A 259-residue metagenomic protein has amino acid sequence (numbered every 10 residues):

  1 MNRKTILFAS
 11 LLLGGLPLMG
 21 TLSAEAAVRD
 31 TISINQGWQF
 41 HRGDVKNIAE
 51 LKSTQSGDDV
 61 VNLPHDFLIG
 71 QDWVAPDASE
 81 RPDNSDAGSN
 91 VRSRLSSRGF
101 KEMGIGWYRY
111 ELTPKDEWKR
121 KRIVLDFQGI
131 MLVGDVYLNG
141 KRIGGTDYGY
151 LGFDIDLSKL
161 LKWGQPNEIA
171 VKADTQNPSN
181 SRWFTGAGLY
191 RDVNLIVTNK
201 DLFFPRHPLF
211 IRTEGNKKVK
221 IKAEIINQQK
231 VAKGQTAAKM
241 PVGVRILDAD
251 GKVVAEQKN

Functional and structural regions predicted by a protein language model:
M1-T5: Positively charged n-region of N-terminal signal peptides that target proteins for export
A9-G20: Bacterial N-terminal signal peptides
E25-D126, S181-L189: Extended carbohydrate-recognition surfaces in non-catalytic/accessory domains of CAZymes and lectin-like proteins
R29, I130-L132, V242: Short loop/turn microsegments at loop-to-beta-strand junctions
H41-G43, R98-P205, Q228, L247-A249: Accessory beta-strand-rich segments of carbohydrate-active enzymes
A49-L51, R182-W183, F203-P208, G234-Q235 (+1 more regions): Short, charged, solvent-exposed linker or helix-capping segments at domain edges/interfaces that act as flexible hinges
K200-K230: Surface beta-strand/loop "capping" patches
K218-N259: Beta-strand-rich binding/interaction modules
